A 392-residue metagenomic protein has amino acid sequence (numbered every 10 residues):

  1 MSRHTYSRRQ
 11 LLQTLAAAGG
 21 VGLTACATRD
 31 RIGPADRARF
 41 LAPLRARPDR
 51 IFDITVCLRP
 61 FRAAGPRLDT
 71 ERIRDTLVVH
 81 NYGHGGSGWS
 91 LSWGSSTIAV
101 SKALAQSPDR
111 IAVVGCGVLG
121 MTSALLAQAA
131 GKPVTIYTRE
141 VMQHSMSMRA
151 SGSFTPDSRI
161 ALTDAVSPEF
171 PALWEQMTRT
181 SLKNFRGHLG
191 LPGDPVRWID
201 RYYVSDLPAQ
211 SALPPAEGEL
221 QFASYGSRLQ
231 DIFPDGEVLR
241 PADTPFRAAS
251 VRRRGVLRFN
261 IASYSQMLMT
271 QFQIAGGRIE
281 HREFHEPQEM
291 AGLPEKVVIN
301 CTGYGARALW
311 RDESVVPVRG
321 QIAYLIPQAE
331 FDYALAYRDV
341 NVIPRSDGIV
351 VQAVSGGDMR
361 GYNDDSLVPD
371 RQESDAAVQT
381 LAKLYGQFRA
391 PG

Functional and structural regions predicted by a protein language model:
M1-G19: N-terminal secretory signal peptides and thylakoid transit peptides that target proteins across membranes
T14, A18, I54-D75, S147-R149 (+2 more regions): Flavin (FAD/FMN) cofactor-binding and adjacent substrate-gating region of FAD-dependent oxidoreductase domains
D30-R74, G83, W89-T97, G117-A130 (+3 more regions): Active-site substrate-recognition segment that forms the wall of the catalytic cavity or substrate channel
S87-L91, F170-M177, R252-M267, V368-Q372: Short beta-strand to alpha-helix junction loop
E140-M177, D235-G236: Glycine-rich active-site loop/strand segments that organize a redox cofactor
R278-G292: A conserved short coil-to-beta-strand element within the FAD-binding core of flavoproteins
K296-T302: Short hydrophobic core segments
